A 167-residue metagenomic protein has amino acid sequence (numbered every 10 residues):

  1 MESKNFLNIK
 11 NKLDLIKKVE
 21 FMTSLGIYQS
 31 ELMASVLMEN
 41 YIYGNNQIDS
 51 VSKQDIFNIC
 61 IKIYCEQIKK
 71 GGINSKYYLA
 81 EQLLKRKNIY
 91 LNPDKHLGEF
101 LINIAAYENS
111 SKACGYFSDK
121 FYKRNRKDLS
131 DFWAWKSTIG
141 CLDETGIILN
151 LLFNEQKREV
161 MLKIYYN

Functional and structural regions predicted by a protein language model:
S3, A34-S35, C60, A80 (+7 more regions): Small-residue hotspots
S3, I16, Y28, L32-A34 (+3 more regions): Alpha-helical tetratricopeptide repeat
K4-L7, I16-E20, S24, S35 (+7 more regions): Amphipathic alpha-helical repeat scaffolds
N8, K12-L15, S24-Y28, F57 (+4 more regions): Inter-repeat boundary and helix-capping residues of tandem alpha-helical solenoids
K10-I16, D49-K62, Y90-L101, R124-A134 (+1 more regions): Structural signature of tandem alpha-helical TPR/SEL1-like repeats, specifically the intra-repeat loop/turn
T23-E31, E39-N45, K69-K76, R86-K87 (+2 more regions): Short helix-capping/linker turns of helical repeat alpha-solenoids
V36-Q47, K76-R86, Y116-K123, I148-E155: Hydrophobic face of amphipathic alpha-helices that form TPR/SEL1-like repeat modules and related alpha-solenoid
T145-N167: Terminal, low-structured helical/coil segments at or just beyond the last alpha-helical repeat
